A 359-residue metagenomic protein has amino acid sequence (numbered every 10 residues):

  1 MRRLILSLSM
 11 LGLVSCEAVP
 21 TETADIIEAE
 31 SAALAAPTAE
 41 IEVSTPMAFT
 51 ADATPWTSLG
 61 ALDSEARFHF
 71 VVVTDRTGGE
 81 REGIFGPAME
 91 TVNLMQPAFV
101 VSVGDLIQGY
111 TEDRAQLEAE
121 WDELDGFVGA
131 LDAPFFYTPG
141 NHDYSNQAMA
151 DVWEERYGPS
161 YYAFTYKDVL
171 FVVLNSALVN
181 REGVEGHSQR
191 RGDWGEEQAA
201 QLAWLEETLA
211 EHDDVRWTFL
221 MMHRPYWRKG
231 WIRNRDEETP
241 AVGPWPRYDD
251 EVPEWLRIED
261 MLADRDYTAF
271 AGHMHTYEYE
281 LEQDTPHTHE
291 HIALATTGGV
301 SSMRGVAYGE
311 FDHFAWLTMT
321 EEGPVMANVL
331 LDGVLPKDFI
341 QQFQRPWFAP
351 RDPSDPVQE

Functional and structural regions predicted by a protein language model:
R2-S7: Sec-dependent signal peptide recognition, specifically the positively charged N-region followed immediately by
G12-S15: C-terminal motif of bacterial Sec signal peptides marking the signal peptidase cleavage site
E17-V19: Bacterial signal peptide processing site
A24-Q116: N-terminal active-site segment of His-dependent metallophosphoesterases
E30-L62, R114-W217, T239, G243-W245 (+3 more regions): Extended active-site neighborhood of metal-dependent phosphoesterases/phosphodiesterases
D75, G104-D105, G140-N141, H223 (+1 more regions): Active-site glycine-centered loops adjacent to acidic/histidine catalytic or metal-binding residues that shape
I107, H212-N234: Short acidic, glycine-rich surface-loop motifs adjacent to enzyme active sites
E321-E359: Acidic, His/Gly-rich catalytic cores of divalent-metal-dependent hydrolytic chemistry
